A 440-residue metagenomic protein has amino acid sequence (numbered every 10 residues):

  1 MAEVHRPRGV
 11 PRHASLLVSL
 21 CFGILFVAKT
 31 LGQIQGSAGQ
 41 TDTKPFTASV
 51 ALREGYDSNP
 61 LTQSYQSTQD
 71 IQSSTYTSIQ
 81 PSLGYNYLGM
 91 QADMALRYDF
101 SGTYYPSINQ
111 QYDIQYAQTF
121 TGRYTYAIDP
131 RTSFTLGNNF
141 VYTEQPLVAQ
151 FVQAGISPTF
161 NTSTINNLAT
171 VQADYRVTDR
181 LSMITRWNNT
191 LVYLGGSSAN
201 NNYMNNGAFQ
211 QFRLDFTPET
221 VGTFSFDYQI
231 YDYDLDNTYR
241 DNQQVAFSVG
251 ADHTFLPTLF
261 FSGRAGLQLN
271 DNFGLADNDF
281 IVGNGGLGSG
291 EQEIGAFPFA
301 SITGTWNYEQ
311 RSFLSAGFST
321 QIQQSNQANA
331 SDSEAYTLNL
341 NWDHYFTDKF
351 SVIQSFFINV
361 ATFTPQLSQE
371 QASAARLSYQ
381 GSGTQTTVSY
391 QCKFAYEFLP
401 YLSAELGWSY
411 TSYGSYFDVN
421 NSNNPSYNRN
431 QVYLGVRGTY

Functional and structural regions predicted by a protein language model:
M1-R12: N-terminal secretory signal peptides that target proteins for export/translocation
G9-P11, L17, L52, I358: Alpha-helical and His/Cys-centered functional microenvironments
S15-L25, K29: Bacterial N-terminal signal peptides
L31-Y440: Gram-negative and organellar
